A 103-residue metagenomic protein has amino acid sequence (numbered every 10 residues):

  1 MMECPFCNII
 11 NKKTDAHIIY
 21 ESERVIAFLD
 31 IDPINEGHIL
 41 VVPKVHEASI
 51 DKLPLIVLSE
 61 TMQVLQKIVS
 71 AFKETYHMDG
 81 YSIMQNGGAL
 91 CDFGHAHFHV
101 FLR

Functional and structural regions predicted by a protein language model:
M1-R103: HIT superfamily nucleotide-processing domains
